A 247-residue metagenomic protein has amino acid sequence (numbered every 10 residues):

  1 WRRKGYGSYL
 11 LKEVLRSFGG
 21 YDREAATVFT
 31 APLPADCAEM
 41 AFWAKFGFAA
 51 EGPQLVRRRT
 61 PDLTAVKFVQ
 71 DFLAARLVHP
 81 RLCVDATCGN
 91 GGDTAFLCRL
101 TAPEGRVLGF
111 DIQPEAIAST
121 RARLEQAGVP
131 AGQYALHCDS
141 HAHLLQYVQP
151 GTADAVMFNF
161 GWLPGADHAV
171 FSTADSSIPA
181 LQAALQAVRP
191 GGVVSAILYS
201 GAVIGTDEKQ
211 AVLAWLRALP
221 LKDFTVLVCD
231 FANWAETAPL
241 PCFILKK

Functional and structural regions predicted by a protein language model:
R2, V28-M40: Conserved beta-strand-loop-alpha-helix junction that forms the acyl-donor binding cleft
R3-S17: Conserved acetyl-CoA-binding loop-helix of GNAT-fold acetyltransferases
R58-R81, R99: S-adenosyl-L-methionine
V78-R81, Q146-A155: A short acidic, Gly/Pro-enriched loop at the edge of an enzyme's catalytic core that lines a small-molecule cofactor
N90-P103: Conserved SAM-binding loop of SAM-dependent methyltransferases across substrates and taxa, primarily the Class I
Q113: Conserved SAM/SAH-binding beta-strand->alpha-helix loop
A118-G151: S-adenosyl-L-methionine
G205-K247: Class I S-adenosyl-L-methionine
